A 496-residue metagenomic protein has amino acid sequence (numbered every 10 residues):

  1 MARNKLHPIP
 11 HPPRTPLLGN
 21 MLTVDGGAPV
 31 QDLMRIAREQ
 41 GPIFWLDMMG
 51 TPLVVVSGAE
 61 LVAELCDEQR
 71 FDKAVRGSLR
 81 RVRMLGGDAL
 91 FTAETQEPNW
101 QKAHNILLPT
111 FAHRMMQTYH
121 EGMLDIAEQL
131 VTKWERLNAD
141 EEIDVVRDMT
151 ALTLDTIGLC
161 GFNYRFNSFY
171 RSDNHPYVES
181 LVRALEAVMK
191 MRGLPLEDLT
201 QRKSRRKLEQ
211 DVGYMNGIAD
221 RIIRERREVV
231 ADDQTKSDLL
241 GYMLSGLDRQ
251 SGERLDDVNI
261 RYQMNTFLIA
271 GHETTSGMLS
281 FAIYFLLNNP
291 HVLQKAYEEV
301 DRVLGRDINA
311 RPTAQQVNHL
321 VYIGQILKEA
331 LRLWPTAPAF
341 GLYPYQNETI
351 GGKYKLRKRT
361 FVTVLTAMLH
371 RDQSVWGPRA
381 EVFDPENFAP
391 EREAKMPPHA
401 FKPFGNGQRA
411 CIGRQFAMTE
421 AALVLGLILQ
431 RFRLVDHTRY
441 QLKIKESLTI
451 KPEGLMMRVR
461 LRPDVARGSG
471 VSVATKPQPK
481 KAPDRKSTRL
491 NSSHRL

Functional and structural regions predicted by a protein language model:
M1-L85, P98, K102, E121-K133 (+8 more regions): N-terminal membrane-proximal hinge/A-helix region immediately C-terminal to the signal-anchor transmembrane segment
A2-K5, A74-M84, N99, M115-G277 (+3 more regions): Cytochrome P450 heme-thiolate monooxygenase catalytic core
N20-G41, G217, R221, A310-G351: Conserved cytochrome P450 K-helix E-x-x-R motif and the immediately C-terminal K′/meander segment
T274-L287, V424: Short, small-residue alpha-helix embedded
P290-V292, V362, Q415-P452: Cytochrome P450 heme-binding "Cys pocket" and the immediately downstream C-terminal segment
N347, V364-E393, V471-T475: Conserved cytochrome P450 K-helix/beta-meander segment immediately N-terminal to the heme-binding cysteine loop
D484-L496: Single conserved hydrophobic/aromatic residue that forms the stacking wall/gate of nucleotide- or nucleobase-binding
